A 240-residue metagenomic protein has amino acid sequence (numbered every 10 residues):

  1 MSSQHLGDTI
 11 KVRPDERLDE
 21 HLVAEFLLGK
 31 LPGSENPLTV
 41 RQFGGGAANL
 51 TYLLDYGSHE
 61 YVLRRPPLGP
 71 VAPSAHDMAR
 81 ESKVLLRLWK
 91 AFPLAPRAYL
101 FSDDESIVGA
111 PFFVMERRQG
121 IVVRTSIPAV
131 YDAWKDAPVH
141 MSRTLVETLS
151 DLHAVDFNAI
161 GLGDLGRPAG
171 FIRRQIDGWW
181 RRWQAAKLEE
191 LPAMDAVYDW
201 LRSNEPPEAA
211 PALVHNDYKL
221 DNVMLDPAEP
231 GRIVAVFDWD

Functional and structural regions predicted by a protein language model:
M1-S2, S58: N-terminal membrane/targeting module of cytochrome P450s
S2-S34, L38: Juxta-kinase regulatory segment immediately upstream of eukaryotic protein kinase catalytic domains
V23, A48, E81, L220-D221: Alpha-helical structural signal
P37-A196, W200-L213, P227-G231: ATP-binding pocket architecture of kinase catalytic cores
L213-H215, L220: Catalytic-loop of the protein kinase fold
V223-L225: Hydrophobic residue at the +6 position relative to the catalytic HRD Asp in the kinase catalytic loop
V236-D240: Activation of the activation-loop gatekeeper triad in protein kinase-fold domains
